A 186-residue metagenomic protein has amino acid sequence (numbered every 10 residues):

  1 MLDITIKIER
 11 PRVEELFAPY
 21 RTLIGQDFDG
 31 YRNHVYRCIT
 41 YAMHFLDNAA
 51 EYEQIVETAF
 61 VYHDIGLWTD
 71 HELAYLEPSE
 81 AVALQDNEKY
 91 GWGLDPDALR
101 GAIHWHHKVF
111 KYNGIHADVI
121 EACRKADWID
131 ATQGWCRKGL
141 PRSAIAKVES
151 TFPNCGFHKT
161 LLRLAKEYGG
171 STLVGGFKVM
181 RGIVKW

Functional and structural regions predicted by a protein language model:
M1-I8, R21-A49, Y62, G91 (+1 more regions): Divalent metal-dependent phosphate-bond-processing catalytic cores, especially two-metal-ion Mg2+/Mn2+ enzymes that act
F28, T69, L73, K89: Short gly/ser-rich anion-binding loops that grip negatively charged ligand groups
C38-A42, A74-K89: An active-site-proximal "capping" alpha-helix that borders the catalytic cofactor pocket
E53-D70, Y75, S79, R100-H107: His-Asp-centered metal-binding catalytic motifs of divalent-metal-dependent phosphohydrolases/nucleases
A81-L84, G101-H104, E121-R124, D130: A broadly conserved amphipathic alpha-helix scaffold signal in soluble, globular proteins
W92-D97: Membrane-interface starts of transmembrane alpha-helices
